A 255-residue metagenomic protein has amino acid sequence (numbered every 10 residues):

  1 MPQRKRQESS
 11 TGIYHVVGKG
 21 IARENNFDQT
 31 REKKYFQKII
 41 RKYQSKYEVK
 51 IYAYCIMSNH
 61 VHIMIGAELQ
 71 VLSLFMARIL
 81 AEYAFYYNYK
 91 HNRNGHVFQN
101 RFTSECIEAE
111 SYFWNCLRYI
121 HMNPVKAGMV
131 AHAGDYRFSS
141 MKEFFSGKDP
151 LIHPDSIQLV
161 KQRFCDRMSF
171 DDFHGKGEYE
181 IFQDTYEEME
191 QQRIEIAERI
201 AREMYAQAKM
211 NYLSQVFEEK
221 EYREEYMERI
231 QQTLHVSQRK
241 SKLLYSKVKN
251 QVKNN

Functional and structural regions predicted by a protein language model:
M1-Y52, A67-N255: Short Pro-Cys-Gly-centered "Cys-loop" motif that presents a nucleophilic cysteine in a tight turn
H60-A67: Short beta-strand->loop micro-motif that forms the acidic, two-metal-ion catalytic signature in nucleotide-processing
